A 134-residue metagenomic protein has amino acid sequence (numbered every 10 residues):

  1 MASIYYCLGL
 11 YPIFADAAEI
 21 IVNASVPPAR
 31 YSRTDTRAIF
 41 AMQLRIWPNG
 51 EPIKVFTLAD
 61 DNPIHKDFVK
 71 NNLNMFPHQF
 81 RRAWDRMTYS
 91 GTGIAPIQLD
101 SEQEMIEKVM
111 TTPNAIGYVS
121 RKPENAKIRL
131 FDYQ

Functional and structural regions predicted by a protein language model:
M1-S3: Sec-dependent N-terminal signal peptides
L10-P12: N-terminal signal peptide c-region/cleavage motif recognized by signal peptidases
A18-Q134: Exported/periplasmic ABC-transporter solute-binding proteins
